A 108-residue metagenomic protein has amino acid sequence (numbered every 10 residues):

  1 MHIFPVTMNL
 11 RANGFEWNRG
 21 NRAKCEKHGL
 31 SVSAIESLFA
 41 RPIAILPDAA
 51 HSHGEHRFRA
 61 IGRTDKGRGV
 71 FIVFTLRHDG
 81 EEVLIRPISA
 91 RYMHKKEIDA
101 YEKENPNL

Functional and structural regions predicted by a protein language model:
M1-L108: Ribonuclease/tRNase effector modules and their secretory precursors
